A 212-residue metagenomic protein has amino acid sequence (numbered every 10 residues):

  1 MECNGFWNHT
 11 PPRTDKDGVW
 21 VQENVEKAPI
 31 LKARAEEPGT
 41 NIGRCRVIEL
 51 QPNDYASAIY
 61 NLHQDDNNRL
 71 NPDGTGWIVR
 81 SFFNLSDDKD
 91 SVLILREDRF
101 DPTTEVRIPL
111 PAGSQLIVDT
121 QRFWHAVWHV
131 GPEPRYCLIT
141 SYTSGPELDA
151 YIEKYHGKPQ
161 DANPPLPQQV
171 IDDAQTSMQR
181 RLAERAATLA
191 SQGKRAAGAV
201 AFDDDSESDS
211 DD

Functional and structural regions predicted by a protein language model:
M1-R46: Non-heme Fe(II)/2-oxoglutarate
E2-C3, N8, L189, D204-S208: Intrinsically disordered, low-complexity segments
R34-Q115: Catalytic core of non-heme Fe(II) oxygenases with the double-stranded beta-helix
I42-E49, A190-A199: Short glycine-rich, low-complexity/disordered patches
H63, R185-K194: N-terminal targeting/docking segments
V92-T188: Catalytic core of Fe(II)/2-oxoglutarate
R195-S210: Short linear regulatory motifs embedded in intrinsically disordered, acidic Ser/Thr-rich regions of nuclear proteins
